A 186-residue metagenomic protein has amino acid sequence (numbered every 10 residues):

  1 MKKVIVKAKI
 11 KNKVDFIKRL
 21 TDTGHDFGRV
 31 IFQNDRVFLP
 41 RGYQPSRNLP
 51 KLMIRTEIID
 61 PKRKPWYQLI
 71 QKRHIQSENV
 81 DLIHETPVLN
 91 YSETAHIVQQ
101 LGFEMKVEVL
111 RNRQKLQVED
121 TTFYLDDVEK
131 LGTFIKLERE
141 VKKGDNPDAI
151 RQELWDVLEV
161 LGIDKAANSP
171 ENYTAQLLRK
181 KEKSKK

Functional and structural regions predicted by a protein language model:
M1-D120, I163-K186: N-terminal strand-loop-strand beta-hairpin
V6-K7, E140-G144: Flexible, glycine/proline-enriched loop segments at strand-loop-helix junctions that form or flank small-ligand binding
K11, F16-R19, I135, Q152-V157: Glyoxalase I/VOC metalloenzyme domain signal
D60, Y124-K130: Short glycine/proline-enriched loop/turn "hinge" motifs that connect secondary-structure elements and lie
K130-E138: Residues forming anionic-ligand binding surfaces in small-molecule and nucleic-acid pockets of primarily soluble enzymes
K142-S169: Mixed-charge, glycine-accented linear interaction segment located at domain edges/termini
